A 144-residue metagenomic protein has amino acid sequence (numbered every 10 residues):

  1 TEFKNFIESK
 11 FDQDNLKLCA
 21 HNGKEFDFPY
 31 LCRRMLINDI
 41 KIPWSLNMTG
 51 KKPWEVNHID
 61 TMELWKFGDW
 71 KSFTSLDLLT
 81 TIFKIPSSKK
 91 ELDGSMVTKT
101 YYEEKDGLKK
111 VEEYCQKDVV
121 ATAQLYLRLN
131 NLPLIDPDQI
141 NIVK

Functional and structural regions predicted by a protein language model:
T1-Q13: Short, basic/hydrophobic alpha-helical segments
F11-E112, A123-Q139: Metal-dependent phosphoesterase core characteristic of DEDDh/y 3'-5' exonuclease domains
V119-V120: Generic structural signal for well-ordered, non-transmembrane alpha-helical segments in soluble/cytosolic regions
N141-K144: C-terminal accessory domains and tails appended to enzymatic cores
